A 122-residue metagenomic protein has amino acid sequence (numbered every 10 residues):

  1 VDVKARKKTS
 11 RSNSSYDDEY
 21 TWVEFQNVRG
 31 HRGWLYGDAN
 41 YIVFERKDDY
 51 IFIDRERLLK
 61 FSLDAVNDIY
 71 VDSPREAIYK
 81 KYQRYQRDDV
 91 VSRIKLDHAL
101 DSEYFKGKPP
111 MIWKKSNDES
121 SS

Functional and structural regions predicted by a protein language model:
V1-D2, V43-F44, I51-I53: A structural signal for short, well-ordered beta-strand segments and their strand-loop junctions that often border
V1-R11: Conserved catalytic cores of phosphodiester-cleaving nucleases, focusing on short active-site segments
T9-S12, I51-I53: Short catalytic/ligand-binding loop motif for oxyanion handling, primarily in non-cytosolic enzymes, centered on
S10-V28: Short, surface-exposed loop/helix-turn segments at secondary-structure junctions that function as lids/hinges flanking
R29, K47-S122: Non-catalytic C-terminal interaction segments of nucleic acid-processing enzymes
G30-G37, Y41-E45: Short, positively charged
